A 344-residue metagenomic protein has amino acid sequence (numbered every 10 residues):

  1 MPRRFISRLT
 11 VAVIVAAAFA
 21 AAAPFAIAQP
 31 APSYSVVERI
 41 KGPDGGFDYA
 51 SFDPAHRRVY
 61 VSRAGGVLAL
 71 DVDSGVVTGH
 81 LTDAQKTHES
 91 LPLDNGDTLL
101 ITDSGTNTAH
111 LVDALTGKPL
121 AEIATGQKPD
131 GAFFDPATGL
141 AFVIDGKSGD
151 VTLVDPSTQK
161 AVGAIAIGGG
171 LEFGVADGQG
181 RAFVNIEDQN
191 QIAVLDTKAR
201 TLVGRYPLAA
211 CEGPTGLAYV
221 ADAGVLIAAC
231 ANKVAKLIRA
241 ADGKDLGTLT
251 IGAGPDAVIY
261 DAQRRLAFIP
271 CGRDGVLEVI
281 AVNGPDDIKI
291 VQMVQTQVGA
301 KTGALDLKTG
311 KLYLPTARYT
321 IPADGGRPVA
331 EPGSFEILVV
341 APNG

Functional and structural regions predicted by a protein language model:
M1-S7: N-terminal secretory signal peptides that target proteins for export/translocation
F5, P24-G344: Predominantly soluble domains enriched in secretory-pathway, periplasmic, or organellar proteins
T10-A23: Bacterial N-terminal signal peptides
